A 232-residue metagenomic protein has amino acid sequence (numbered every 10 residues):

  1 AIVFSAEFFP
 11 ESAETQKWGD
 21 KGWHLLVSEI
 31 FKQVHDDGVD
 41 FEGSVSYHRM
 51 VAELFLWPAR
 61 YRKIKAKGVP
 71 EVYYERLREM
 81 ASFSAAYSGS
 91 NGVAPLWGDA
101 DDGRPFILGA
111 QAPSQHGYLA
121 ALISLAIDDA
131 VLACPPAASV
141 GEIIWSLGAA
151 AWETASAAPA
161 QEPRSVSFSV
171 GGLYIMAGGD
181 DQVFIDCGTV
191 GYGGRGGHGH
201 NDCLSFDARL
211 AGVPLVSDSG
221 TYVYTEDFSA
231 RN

Functional and structural regions predicted by a protein language model:
A1-F4, Q161, V183, N232: Short intrinsically disordered, low-complexity coil segments enriched in acidic
A1-R78: Aromatic-lined, polymer-binding surfaces characteristic of secreted/periplasmic polysaccharide-degrading enzymes
D36-D40, G193-R195, A230-R231: Short helix/strand-bridging catalytic loops that position acidic/His residues to coordinate divalent metals and engage
V39, V45, P95, Y222 (+1 more regions): Flexible, active-site-adjacent loop/turn segments at secondary-structure boundaries
G43-S217: Carbohydrate-active enzyme catalytic cores, enriched for enzymes that act on polyanionic acidic polysaccharides
V216-N232: C-terminal, non-catalytic macromolecule-binding modules
